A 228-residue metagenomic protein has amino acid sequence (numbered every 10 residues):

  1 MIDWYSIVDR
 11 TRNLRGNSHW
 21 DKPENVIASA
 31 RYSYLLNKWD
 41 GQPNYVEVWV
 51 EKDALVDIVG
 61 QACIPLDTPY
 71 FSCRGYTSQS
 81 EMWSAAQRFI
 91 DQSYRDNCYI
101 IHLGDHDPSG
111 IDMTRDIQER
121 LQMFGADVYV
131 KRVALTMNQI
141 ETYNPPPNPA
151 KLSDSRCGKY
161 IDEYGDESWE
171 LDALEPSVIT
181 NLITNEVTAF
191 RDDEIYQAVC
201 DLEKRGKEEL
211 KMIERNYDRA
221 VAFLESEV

Functional and structural regions predicted by a protein language model:
M1-C98, I111-V228: Nucleic-acid enzyme cleavage-core boundary/entry regions
D107: Catalytic metal-binding/acid-base residues of hydrolase active sites
